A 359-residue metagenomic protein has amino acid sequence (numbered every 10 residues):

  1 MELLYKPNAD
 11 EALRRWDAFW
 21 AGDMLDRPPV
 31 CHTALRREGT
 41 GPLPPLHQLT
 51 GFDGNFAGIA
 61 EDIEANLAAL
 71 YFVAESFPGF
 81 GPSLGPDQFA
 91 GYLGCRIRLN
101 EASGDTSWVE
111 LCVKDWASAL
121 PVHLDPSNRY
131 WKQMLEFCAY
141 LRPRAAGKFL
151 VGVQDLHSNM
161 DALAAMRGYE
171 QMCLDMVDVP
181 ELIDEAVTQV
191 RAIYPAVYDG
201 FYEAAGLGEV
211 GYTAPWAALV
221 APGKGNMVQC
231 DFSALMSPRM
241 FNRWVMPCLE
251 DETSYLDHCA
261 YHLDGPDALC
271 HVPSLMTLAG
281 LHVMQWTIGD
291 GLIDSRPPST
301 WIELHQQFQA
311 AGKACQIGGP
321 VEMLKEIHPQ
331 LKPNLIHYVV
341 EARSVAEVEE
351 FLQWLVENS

Functional and structural regions predicted by a protein language model:
M1-L49, N66, V73-P82, L124-S359: Active-site loop segments of alpha/beta catalytic cores
T40-P42, P86, Y92-C95, D105 (+1 more regions): Intrinsically disordered, low-complexity regions
Q48-I97: Membrane helical hairpin/interfacial module
G51-G58, L111-S118, N128, S344-E347: Intrinsic-disorder/low-complexity, polar/charged segments
E101-E136: A gly/proline- and charged-residue-enriched helix-loop-helix capping module
